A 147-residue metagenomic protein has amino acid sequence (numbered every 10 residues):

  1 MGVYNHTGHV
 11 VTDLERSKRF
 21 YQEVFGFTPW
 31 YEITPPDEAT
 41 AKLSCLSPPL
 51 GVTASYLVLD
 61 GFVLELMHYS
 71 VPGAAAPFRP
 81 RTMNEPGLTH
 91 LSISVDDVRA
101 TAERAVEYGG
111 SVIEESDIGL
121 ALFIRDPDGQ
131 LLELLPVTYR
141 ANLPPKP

Functional and structural regions predicted by a protein language model:
G2-H6, P86-L88: Short, solvent-exposed beta-strand edge segments and adjacent coil->beta transition regions
V10-G61, A100, E107: Core segments of cupin and vicinal oxygen chelate
T12-E15, L59-V63, H68-L131, Y139: Vicinal oxygen chelate
W30-E32, E115, L134: Residue-level detector of high-confidence beta-strand sites
D37, R140-P147: A short, polar/charged loop-to-alpha-helix boundary motif
T40-A41, I124, P144: Short Asp/Glu-rich motifs
K42-S44, R79, K146: Short aromatic-enriched loop/helix-cap "lid" or pocket-rim segments at secondary-structure transitions that line
